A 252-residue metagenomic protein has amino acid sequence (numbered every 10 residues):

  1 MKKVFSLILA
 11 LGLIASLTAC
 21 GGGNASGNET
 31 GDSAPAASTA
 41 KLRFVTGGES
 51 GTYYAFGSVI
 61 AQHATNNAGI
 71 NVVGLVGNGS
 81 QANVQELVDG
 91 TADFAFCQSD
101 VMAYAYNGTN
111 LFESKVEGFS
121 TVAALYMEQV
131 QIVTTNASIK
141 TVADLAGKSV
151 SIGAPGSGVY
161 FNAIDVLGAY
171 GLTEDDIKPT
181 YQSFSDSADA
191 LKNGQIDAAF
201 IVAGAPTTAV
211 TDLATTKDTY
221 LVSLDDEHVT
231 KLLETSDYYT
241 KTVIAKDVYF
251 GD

Functional and structural regions predicted by a protein language model:
M1-K41: Short, low-complexity disordered leader/linker segments with a strong preference for bacterial N-terminal type II
T39, G51, G69, G79-A82 (+4 more regions): Extracytoplasmic
T39-N66, V72, M127-N193: Bilobed "Venus flytrap"/periplasmic-binding protein-like clamshell domains and structurally analogous long
G57-Q62, L75-S114, I132-T135, S185-A190 (+1 more regions): Pocket-flanking alpha-helical
A68-N71, T91-D93, E117, G147-K148 (+3 more regions): Loop/turn elements at helix/coil->beta-strand transitions in domains of secreted/extracellular proteins
S99-V101, T109-N110, E174-D252: Pocket-lining segment of extracytoplasmic ligand-binding domains
E113-L125, V248-D252: A structural signal for short loop-to-beta-strand junctions that line the ligand-binding cleft of periplasmic/secreted
